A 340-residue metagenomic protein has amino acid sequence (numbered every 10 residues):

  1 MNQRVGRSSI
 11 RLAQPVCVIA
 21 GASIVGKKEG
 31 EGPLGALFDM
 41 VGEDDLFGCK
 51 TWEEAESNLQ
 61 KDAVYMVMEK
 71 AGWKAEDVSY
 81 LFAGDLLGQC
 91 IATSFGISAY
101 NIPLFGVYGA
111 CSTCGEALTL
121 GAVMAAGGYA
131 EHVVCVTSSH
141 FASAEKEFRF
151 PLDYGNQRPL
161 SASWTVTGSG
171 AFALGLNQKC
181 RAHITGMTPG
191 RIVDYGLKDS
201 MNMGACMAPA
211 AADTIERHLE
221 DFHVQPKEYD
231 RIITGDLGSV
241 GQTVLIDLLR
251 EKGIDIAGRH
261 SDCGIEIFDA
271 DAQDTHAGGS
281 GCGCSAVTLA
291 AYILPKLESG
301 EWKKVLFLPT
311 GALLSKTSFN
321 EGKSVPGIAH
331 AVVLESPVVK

Functional and structural regions predicted by a protein language model:
M1-E53, P151-E216, D221-V224, D255-D274 (+2 more regions): Condensing-enzyme catalytic core mediating Claisen C-C bond formation in acyl metabolism
V18, W52-S112, E228-T243: Conserved beta-ketoacyl condensing-enzyme motif
E56-G72, L120, C206-D221, T288-I293: Short, well-ordered amphipathic alpha-helical segments that serve as non-catalytic structural scaffolds within diverse
G84-Q89, C111-S112, T137-S143, G190-R191 (+2 more regions): Acidic, glycine-rich active-site loops and adjacent beta-strand->loop/helix elements that engage anionic groups
S94-I97, L237-K252, T317-V325: Short glycine/threonine-rich loop-to-helix capping motif typified by GTGT followed within a few residues by an Asp-Pro
S94-K146, F150-A162: A generic, well-ordered mixed alpha/beta core segment in the N-terminal half of proteins
Y108-C135, F172-L174, S280-W302: Active-site-proximal alpha-helical scaffold in enzymes
I233-A257, S261-L294: Internal helical hairpin/lid segments
